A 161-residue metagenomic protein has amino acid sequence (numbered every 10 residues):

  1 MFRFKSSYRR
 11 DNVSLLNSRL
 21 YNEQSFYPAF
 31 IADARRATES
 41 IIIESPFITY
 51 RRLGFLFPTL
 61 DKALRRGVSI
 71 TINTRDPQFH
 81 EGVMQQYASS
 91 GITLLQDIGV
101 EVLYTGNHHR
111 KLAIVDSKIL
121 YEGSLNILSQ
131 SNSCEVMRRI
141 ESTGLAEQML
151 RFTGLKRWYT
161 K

Functional and structural regions predicted by a protein language model:
M1-R10, S18, L120-K161: Signature of lipid phosphatidyltransferase scaffolds
S7-V13, G91-D97: Short, conserved catalytic or adaptor-binding loops enriched in Gly and charged residues
L20-Y27: A general structural motif
D33-Q96: Primarily the HKD phosphodiesterase
V100-T105: General small-molecule cofactor/ligand-binding pocket signal
H108: Beta-rich catalytic cores
K111-I114, R138: Short beta-strand scaffold segments in enzyme catalytic cores
